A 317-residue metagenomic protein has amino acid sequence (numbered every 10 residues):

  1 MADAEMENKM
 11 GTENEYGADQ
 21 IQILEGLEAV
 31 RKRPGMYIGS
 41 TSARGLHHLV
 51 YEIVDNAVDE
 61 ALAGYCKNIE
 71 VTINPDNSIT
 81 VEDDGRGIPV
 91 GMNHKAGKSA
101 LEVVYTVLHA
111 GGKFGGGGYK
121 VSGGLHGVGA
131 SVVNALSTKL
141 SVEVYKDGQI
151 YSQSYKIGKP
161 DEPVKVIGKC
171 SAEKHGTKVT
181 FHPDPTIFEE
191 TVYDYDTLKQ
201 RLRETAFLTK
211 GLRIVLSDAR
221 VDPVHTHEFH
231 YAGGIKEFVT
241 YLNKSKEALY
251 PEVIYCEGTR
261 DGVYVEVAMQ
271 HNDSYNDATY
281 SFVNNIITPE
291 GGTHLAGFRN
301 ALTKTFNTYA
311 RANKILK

Functional and structural regions predicted by a protein language model:
A2-D19, N77-A100, G111-Y241: GHKL-type ATPase core
A2-V54, V103-Y105: Bergerat-fold GHKL ATPase/HATPase_c domain
I23-R31, N74-P75, C170-T180, M269-V283: Flexible hinge/switch segments at interdomain interfaces of large molecular machines
Y37-R44, P89-K95, F188, I287-E290: Flexible beta-alpha connector loops of hexameric P-loop NTPases
I38-S40, G118-K120, L125, T279-P289: Short, conserved non-catalytic motifs in the polymerase core
R44-K67, G129-L136: Conserved ATP-binding N-box helix of the HATPase_c
K67-I73: A conserved short beta-strand within the histidine kinase catalytic ATPase domain
P163-V166, D196, R203-T205, G211 (+1 more regions): GHKL/Histidine-kinase-like ATPase module
